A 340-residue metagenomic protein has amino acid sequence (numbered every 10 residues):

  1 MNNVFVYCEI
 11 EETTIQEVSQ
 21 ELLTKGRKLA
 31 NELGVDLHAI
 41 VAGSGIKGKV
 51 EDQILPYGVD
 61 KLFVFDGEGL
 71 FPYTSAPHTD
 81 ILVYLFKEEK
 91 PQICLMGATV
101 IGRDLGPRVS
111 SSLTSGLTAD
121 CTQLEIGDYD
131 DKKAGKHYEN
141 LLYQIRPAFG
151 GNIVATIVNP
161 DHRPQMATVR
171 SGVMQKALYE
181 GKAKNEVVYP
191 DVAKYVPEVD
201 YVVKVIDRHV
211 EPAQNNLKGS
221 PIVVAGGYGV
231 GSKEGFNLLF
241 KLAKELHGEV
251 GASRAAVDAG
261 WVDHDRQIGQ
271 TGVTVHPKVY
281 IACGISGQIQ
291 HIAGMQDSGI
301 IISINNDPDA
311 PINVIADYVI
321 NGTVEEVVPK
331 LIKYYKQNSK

Functional and structural regions predicted by a protein language model:
M1-K340: N-terminal glycine-rich FAD/FM-binding segment characteristic of electron-transfer flavoproteins
